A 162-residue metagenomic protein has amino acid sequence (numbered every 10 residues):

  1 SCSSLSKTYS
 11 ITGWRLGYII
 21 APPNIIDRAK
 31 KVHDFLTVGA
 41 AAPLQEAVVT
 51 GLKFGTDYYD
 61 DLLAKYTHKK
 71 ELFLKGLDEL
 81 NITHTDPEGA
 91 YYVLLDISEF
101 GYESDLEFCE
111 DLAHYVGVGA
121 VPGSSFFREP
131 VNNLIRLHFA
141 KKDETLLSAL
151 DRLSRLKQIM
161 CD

Functional and structural regions predicted by a protein language model:
S1-D162: PLP-dependent class I/II
